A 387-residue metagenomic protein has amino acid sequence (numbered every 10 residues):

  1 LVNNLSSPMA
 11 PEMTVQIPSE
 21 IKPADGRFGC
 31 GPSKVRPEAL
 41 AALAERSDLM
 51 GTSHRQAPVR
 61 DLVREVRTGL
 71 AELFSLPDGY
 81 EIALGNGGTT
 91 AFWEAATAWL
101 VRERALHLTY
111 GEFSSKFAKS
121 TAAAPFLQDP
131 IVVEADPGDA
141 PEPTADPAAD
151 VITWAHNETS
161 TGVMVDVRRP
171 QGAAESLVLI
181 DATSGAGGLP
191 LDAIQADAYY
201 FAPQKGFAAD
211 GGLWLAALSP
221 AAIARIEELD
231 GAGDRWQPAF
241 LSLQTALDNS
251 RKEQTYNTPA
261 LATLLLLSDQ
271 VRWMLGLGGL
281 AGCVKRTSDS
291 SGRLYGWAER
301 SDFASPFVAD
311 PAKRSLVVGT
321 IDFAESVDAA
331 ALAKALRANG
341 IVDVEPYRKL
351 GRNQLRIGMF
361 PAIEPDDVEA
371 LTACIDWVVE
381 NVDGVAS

Functional and structural regions predicted by a protein language model:
N3-L5, A10-S53: N-terminal "arm"/small-domain region of PLP-dependent enzymes with the aminotransferase-like
E20, D25, K349, N353-S387: PLP-dependent enzyme catalytic core of the Aspartate aminotransferase-like
K34, Q204-Y295: Active-site C-terminal subdomain of aminotransferase-like
L43, S47-A95, K116-S120: Conserved N-terminal alpha-helix of the aminotransferase class I/II PLP-enzyme fold
A91, A95-D150: PLP-dependent aminotransferase-like
A135-G187, A198: Active-site phosphate-binding strand-loop segment of PLP-dependent enzymes
A193-Q204, W214: Conserved active-site segment immediately N-terminal to the catalytic lysine that forms the internal aldimine
S305-L336: Conserved PLP-binding catalytic core of the aspartate aminotransferase-like
